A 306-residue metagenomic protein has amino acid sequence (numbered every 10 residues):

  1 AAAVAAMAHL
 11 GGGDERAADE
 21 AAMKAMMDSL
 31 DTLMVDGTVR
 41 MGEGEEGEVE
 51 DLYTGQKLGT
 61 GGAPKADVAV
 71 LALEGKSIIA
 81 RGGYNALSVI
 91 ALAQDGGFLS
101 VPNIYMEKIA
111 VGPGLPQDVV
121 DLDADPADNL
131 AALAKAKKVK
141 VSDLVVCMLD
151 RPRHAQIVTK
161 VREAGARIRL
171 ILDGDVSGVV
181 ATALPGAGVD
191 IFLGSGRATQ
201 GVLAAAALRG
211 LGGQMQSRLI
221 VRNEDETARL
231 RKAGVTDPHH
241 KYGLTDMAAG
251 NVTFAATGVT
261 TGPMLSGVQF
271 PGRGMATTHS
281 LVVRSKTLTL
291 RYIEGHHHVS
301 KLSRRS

Functional and structural regions predicted by a protein language model:
A1-A69, A131, G250, G258 (+1 more regions): N-terminal subdomain of lithium-sensitive/metallo-dependent phosphomonoesterases centered on the IMPase/IPPase/PAP
V39-E43, V68-V70, I79-R81, S100-P102 (+4 more regions): General beta-strand structural signal in soluble alpha/beta enzymes
E46-E48, R153, L172-V179: Short acidic loop-to-helix transition motifs that present clustered carboxylates
A63-E74, I78-G97: DPxDG-like acidic metal-binding loop motif
V89-A91, D95-L170, G262-P263, G267 (+1 more regions): Acidic beta-strand-loop-alpha-helix segment within the catalytic core of divalent metal-dependent phosphate-processing
K160-I168, V176, V180-A181, G188-V189: Glycine-rich ThDP/TPP pyrophosphate-binding loop and its adjacent helix/strand module within ThDP-dependent enzymes
A181-T199, L203-S306: Oxyanion/phosphate-interacting regions
